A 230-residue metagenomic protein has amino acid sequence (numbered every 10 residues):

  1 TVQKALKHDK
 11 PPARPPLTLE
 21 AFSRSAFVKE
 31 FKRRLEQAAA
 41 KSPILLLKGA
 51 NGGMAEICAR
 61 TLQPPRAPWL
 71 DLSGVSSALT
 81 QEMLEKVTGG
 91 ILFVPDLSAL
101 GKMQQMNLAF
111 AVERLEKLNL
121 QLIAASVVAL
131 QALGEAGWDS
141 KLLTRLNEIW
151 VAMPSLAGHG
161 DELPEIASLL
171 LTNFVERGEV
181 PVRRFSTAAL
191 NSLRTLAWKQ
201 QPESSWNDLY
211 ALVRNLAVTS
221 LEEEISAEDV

Functional and structural regions predicted by a protein language model:
T1-K10: Receiver (REC) domain switch/output surface
K10-L133, L146, S155-G160, P164 (+1 more regions): AAA+ ATPase active-site-proximal loops
